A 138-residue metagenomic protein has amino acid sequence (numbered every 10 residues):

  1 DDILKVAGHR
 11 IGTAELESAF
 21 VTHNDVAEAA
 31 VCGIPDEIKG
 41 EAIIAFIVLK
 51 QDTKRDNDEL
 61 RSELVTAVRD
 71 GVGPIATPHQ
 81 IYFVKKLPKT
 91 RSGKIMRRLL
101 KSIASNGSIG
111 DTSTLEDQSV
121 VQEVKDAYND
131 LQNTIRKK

Functional and structural regions predicted by a protein language model:
D1-A76, G93-I95, L99-S105, S113-D126: AMP-binding/adenylate-forming catalytic core of the ANL superfamily
D2, V84-K85: Conserved short loop/turn motifs at secondary-structure junctions
C32, I81-V84: General small-molecule cofactor/ligand-binding pocket signal
K85-K86, D117: A glycine-rich phosphate-binding loop feature that marks nucleotide/adenosyl-phosphate handling sites
V120-K138: Cysteine/selenocysteine-centered motifs that mediate thiol-based redox chemistry or coordinate metal-sulfur cofactors
